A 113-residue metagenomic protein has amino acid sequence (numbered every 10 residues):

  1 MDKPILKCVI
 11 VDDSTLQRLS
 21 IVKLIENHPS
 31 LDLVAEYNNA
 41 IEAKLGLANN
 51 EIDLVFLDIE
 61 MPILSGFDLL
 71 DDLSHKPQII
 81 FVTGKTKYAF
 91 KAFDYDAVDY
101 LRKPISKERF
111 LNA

Functional and structural regions predicted by a protein language model:
M1-K7: Non-catalytic signal-transmission and effector/linker regions of two-component phosphorelay proteins
C8, L33-V34, I79: Hydrophobic/aromatic residues located in beta-strands of well-ordered beta-sheets within soluble catalytic
V11-D12, Y37, V55, V82: Conserved sequence signature across two-component system core domains
S14-A35, D72: Two-component/phosphorelay signaling modules centered on CheY-like receiver
V34-A43: Conserved Asp/Asn-Gly motif in the active-site loop of CheY-like receiver
K44-L47, D53-A113: CheY-like receiver
